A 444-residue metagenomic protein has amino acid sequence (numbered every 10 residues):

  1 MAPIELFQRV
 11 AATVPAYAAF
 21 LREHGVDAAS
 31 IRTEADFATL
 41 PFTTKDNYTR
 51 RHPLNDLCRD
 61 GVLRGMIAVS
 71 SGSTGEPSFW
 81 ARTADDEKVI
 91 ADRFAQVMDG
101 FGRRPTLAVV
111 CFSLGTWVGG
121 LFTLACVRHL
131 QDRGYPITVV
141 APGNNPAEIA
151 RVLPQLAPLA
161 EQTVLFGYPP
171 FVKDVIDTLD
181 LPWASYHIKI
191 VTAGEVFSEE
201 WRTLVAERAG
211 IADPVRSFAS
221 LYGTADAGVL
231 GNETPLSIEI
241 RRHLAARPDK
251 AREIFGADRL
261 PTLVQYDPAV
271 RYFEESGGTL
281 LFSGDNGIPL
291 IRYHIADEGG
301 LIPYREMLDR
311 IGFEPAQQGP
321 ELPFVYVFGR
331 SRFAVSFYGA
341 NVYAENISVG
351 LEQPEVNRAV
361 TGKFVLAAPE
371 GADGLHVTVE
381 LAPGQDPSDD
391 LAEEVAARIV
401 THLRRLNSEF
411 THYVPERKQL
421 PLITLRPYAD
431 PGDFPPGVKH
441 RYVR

Functional and structural regions predicted by a protein language model:
M1-L107, L159, D373-L422, R426-R444: Nucleotide 5′-phosphate-binding alpha/beta core
E5-R9, R133-R444: Active-site glycine/GP-rich loop and adjacent strand/helix microenvironment that borders small-molecule binding pockets
A16, W117-V118, A147-E148: Short alpha-helical
G75-R82, P105-S113, Y135-T138, Y186-H187: Short acidic, glycine/Ser/Thr-rich loop/turn "cap" segments at secondary-structure junctions
D85-A91, V118-G120, N145, G167-Y168 (+1 more regions): Phosphate/oxyanion-binding active-site loops and adjacent basic polyanion-contact surfaces
D86-K88, C126-R128, A209, I238: A glycine- and small-aliphatic-rich helix-loop capping segment at beta-alpha/alpha-beta transitions that lines
A95-L130: Conserved AMP-binding loop of ANL adenylate-forming enzymes
